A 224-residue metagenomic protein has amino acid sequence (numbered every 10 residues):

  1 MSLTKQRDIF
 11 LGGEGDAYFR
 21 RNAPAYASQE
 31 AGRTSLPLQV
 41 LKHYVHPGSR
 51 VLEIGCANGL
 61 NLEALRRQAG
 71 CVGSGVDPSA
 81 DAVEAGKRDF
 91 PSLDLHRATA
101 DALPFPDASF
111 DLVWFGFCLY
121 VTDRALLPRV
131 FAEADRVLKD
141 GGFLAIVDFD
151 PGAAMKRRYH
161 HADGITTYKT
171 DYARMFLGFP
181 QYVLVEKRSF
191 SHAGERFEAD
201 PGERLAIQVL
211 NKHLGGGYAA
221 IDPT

Functional and structural regions predicted by a protein language model:
M1-S49, I54-A102, A125-R129, F143-T224: Class I (Rossmann-like) S-adenosyl-L-methionine-dependent methyltransferase catalytic domain, capturing the SAM-binding
D101-V113: A short acidic, Gly/Pro-enriched loop at the edge of an enzyme's catalytic core that lines a small-molecule cofactor
F110, R136, L214-G217: Generic "edge-of-domain/loop-turn" microfeature
L112-A125: A short SAM/SAH-binding and catalytic strip from SAM-dependent methyltransferases
W114-G116, E133, A162: Short alpha-helix boundary/capping motifs
P128-D140: A short glycine-rich, Lys/Arg-flanked "PGG" loop and its adjoining helix->strand segment in the class I
